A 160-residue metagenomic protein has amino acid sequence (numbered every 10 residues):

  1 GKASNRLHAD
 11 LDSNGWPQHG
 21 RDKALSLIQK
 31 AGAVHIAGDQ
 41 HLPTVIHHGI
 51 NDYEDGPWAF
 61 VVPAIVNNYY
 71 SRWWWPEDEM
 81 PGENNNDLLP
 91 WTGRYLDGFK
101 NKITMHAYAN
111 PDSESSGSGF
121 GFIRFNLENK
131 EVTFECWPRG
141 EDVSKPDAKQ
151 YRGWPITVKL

Functional and structural regions predicted by a protein language model:
G1-L160: Long, structured stretches of catalytic cores involved in phosphate-ester chemistry, encompassing
